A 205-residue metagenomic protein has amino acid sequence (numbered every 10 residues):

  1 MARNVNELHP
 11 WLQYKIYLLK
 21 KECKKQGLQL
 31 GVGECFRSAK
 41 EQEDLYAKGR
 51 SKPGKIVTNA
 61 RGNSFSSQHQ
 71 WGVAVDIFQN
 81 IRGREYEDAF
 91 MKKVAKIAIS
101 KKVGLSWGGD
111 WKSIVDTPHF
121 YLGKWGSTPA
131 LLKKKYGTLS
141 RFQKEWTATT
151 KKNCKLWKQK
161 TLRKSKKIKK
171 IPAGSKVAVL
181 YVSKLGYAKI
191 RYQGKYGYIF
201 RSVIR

Functional and structural regions predicted by a protein language model:
M1-E34: Active-site acidic/histidine clusters and adjacent loop/turn architecture that either coordinate catalytic ions
L8, L12-K15, L19, E41 (+4 more regions): Stable alpha-helical elements in mature extracytoplasmic
V32-L45: Acidic helix-start/capping segments at beta-turn-to-alpha-helix junctions
E34-F36, I81, W111, Y181-S183 (+2 more regions): A mature extracytoplasmic/lumenal domain signature
D44-K52: Glycine-rich loop at the start of a catalytic domain that most often binds anionic cofactors/ligands
K52, T58-W146: Catalytic cores and adjacent binding grooves of peptidoglycan-active enzymes
G137-L139, R191-R205: Boundary regions of SH3-family modules and the immediately adjacent low-complexity/disordered segments in eukaryotic
Q143-R191: Beta-loop motif signature
